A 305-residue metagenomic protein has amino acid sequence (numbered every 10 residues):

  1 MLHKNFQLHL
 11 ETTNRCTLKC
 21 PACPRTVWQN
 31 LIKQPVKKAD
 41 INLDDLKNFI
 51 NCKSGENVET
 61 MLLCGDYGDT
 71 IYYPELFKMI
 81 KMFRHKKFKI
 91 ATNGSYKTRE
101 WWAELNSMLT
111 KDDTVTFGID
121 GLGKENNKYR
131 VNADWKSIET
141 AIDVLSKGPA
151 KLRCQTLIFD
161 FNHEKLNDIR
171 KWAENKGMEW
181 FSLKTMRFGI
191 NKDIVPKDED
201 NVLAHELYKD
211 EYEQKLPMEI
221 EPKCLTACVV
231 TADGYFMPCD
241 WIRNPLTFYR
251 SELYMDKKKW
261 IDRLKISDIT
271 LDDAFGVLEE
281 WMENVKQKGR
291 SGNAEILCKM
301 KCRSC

Functional and structural regions predicted by a protein language model:
L2-T26, V58-G65, T226-G234: N-terminal pre-triad scaffold of radical SAM enzymes
Q7, E11, L31-I41, G55-E56 (+3 more regions): Radical SAM enzyme [4Fe-4S]-AdoMet core and its adjacent flexible, acidic and glycine-rich loops/tails across
E11-N14, Y67, T92, D160: Conserved residues at beta->alpha junctions
L18, R25-Q29, L43-G121: Conserved SAM/AdoMet-binding glycine-rich loop
G292-C305: Cysteine-cluster motifs in flexible loop/terminal segments that predominantly coordinate metals
